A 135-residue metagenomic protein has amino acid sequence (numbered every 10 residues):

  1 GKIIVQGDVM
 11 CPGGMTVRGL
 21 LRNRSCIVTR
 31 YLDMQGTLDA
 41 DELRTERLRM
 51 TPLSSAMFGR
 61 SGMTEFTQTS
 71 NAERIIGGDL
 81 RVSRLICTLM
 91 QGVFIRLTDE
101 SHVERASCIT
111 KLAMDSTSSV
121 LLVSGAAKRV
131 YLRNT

Functional and structural regions predicted by a protein language model:
G1-T135: Extended beta-solenoid/beta-helix repeat architectures
